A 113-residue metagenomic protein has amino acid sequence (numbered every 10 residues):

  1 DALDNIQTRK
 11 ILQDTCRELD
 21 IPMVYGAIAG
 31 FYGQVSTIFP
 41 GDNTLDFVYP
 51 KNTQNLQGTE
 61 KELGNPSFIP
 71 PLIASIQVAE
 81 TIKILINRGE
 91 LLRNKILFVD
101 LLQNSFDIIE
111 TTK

Functional and structural regions predicted by a protein language model:
A2-K113: Glycine-rich phosphate/adenylate-binding loop
